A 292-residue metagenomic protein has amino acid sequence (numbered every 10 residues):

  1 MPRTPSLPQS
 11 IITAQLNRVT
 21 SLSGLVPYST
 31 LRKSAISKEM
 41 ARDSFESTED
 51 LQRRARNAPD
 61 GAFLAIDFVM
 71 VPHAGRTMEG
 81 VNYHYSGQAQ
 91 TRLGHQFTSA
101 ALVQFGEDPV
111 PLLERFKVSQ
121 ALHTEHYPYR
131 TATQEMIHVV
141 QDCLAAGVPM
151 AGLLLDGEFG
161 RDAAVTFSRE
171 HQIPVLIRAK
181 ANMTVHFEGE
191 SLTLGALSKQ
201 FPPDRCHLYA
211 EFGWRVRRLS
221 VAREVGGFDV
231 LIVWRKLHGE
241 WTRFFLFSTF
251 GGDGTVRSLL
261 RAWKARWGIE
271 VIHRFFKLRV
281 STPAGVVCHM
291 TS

Functional and structural regions predicted by a protein language model:
M1-D43: Gly/serine-rich nucleotide phosphate-binding loop at the start of the catalytic core of nucleotide/ADP-ribose-handling
M1-P2, P8-I11, A62, P109-S292: Single, function-defining residue in the core of a domain
N17-T20, Q104-V110: Short helix-capping/linker segments at secondary-structure and domain boundaries
T20, H95, W267: Conserved active-site and cofactor/substrate-binding residues in soluble primary-metabolism enzymes
S21, S34, S86, S248-T249: Short linear Ser/Thr-Pro motifs
S21, S47, M290-S292: Alpha-helix N-cap recognition
L25, A100, V175: A residue-level signal for conserved active-site and pocket-lining positions in enzyme catalytic cores
R32-E107, R217: Active-site-proximal, Lys/Arg-enriched surface segment that forms a nucleic-acid-binding/basic interface patch
